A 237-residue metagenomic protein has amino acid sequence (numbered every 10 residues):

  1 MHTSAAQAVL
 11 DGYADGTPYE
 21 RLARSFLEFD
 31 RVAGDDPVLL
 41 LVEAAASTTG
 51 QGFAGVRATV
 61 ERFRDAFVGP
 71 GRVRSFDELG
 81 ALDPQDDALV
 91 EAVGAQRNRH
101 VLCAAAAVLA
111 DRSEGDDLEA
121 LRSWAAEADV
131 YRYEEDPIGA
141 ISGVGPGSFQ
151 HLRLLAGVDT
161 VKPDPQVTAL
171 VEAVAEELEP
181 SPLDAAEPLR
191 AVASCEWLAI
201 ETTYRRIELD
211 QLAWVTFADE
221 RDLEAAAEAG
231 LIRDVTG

Functional and structural regions predicted by a protein language model:
M1-A92, G237: Structure-specific DNA junction-binding interface
L39-Q51, C103-V108, W197, L209-D219: Short, hydrophobic/amphipathic alpha-helical patches that form generic packing surfaces within helical domains
T48-A58, L109-D116, A218-L223: Short helix-capping/linker segments at secondary-structure and domain boundaries
D65-I141: Alpha-helical ds-nucleic-acid-binding substructure associated with the helix-hairpin-helix region of base-excision DNA
L154-I200: Phosphate-backbone recognition surface of nucleic-acid-processing proteins
L183-G237: A basic, often C-terminal nucleic-acid-binding module that engages the phosphate backbone, implemented in DNA
